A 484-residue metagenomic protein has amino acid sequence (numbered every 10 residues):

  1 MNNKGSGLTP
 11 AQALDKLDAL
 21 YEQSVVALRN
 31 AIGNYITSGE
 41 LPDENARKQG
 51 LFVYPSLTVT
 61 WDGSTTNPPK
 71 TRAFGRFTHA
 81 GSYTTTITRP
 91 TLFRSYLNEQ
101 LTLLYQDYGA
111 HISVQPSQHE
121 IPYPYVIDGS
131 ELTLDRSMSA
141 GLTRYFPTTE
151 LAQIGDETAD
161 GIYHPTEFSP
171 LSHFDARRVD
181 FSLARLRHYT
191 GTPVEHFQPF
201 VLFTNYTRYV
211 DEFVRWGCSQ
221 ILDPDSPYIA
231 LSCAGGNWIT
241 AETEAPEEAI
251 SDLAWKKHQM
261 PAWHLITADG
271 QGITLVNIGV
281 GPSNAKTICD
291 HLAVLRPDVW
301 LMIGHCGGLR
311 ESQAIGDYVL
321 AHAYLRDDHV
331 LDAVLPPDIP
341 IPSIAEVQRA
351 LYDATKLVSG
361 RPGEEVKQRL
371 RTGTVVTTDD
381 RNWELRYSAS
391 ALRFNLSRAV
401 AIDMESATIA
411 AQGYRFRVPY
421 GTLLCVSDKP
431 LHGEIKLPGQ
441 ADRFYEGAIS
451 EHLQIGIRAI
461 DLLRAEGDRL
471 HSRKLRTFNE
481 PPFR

Functional and structural regions predicted by a protein language model:
M1-V299, G307-R484: Accessory terminal and edge-of-domain segments that mediate assembly/interaction and cofactor placement around
